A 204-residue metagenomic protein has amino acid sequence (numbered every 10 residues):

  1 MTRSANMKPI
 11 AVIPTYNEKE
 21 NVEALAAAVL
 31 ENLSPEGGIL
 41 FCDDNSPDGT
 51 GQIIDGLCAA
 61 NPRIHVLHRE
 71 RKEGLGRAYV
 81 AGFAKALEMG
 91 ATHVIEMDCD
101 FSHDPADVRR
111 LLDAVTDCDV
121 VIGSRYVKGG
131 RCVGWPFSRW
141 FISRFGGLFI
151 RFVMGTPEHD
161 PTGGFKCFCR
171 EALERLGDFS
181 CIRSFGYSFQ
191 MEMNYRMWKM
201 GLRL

Functional and structural regions predicted by a protein language model:
M1-L30: N-proximal low-complexity "stem/linker" segments adjacent to membrane-targeting elements
K8-I10, G38, E192: Cell-envelope/extracellular polymer assembly enzymes that use nucleotide-activated donors
I13, A26, E36-S46, L67-H68 (+1 more regions): Short beta-strand/loop segment that forms part of the nucleotide-sugar
E20-A24, D48-L57: Acidic helix N-cap motif at the loop->helix transition within catalytic regions of sugar-transfer enzymes
V29, G82, D100, C169 (+1 more regions): Residue-level signature of catalytic and energy-coupling elements of molecular machines, predominantly ATP/GTP-dependent
D43-Q52, F101: A conserved acidic beta->alpha catalytic loop
R69-E88, H93, P105-Y187: Acceptor/aglycone-binding surface of glycosyltransferases and processive sugar-polymer synthases
C181-R183, N194-L204: Catalytic donor-sugar/metal-binding loop of nucleotide-sugar-dependent glycosyltransferases
